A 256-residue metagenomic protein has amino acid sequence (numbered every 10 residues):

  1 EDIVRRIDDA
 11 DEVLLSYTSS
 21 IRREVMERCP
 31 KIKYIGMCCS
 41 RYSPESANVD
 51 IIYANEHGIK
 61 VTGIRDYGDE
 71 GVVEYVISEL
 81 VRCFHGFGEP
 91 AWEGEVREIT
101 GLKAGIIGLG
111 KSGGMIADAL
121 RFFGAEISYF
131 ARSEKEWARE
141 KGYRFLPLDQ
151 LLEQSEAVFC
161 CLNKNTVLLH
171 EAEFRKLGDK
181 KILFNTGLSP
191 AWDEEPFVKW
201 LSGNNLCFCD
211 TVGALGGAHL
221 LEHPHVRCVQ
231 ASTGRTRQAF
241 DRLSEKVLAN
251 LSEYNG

Functional and structural regions predicted by a protein language model:
E1-D11, G124, S128, A239 (+1 more regions): N-terminal glycine-/charge-rich "phosphate-binding" loop or analogous flexible N-terminal tail
D8, I21-V25, E134-H219: Rossmann-like adenosine-cofactor binding region
E12-A91, F208: Phosphate/diphosphate ligand-binding glycine-rich loop within oxidoreductases
I32, T100-A104, K180: Phosphate-coordination loops involved in phosphoryl transfer and adenosine-cofactor binding
N55, K60-V72, E89, F208 (+1 more regions): C-terminal helix-to-coil terminal segments
G86-I116: Glycine-rich NAD(P)-binding loop of Rossmann-like domains
A117, R121, L201: Gly/Ala-rich phosphate-binding loop of Rossmann-like dinucleotide-binding domains, activating on the conserved
F122-E140: NAD(P)-binding Rossmann-fold cofactor-contacting core
